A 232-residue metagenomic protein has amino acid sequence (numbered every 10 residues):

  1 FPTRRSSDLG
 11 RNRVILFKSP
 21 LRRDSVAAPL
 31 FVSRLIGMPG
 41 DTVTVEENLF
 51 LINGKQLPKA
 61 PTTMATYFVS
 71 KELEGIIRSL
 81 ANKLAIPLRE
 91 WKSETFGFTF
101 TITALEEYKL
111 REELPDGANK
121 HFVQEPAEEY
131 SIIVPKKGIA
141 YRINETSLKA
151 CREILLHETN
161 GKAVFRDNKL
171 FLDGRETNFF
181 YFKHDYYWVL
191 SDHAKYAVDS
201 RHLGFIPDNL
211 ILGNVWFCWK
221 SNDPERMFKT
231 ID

Functional and structural regions predicted by a protein language model:
F1-S6: Short, small-residue-biased leader/transition segments that mark boundaries at the very start of proteins
D8-L9, R22-S33, A150-I154: Short, Lys/Arg- and Gly-enriched loop/turn segments at beta-strand edges
L9-G10, P29, P135, F182: Short, well-ordered loop/turn sites that connect or cap secondary structure elements
I52-G54, D173-G174: Short strand-turn-strand beta-turns centered on an Asx-Gly dipeptide
N168-L190, A194-F217: C-terminal soluble interaction/assembly domains
